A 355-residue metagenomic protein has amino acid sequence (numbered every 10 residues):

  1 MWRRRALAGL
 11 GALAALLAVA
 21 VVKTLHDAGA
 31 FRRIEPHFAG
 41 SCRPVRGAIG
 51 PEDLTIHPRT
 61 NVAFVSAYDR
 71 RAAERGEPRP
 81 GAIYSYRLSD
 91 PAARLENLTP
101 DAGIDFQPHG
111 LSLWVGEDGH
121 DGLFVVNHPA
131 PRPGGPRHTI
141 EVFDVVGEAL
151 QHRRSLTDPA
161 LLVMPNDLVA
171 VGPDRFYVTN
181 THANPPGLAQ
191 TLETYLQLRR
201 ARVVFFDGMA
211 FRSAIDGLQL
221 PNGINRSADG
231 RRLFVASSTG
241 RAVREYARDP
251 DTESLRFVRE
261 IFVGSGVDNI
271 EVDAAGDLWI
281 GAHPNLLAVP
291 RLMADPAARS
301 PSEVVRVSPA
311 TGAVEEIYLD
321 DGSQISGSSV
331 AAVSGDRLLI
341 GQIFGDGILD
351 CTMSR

Functional and structural regions predicted by a protein language model:
A28-G50, A93-N97, G312-D320: A short helix->beta-strand "capping" segment at the edge of beta-propeller domains
R43-A48, L98-I104, S155-L161, S213-Q219 (+2 more regions): Surface loop/turn motifs at the tips and blade-to-blade linkers of beta-strand repeat domains
R43-G81, S326-G327, F344: Beta-strand-rich domains and repeat architectures in extracellular enzymes and scaffolds, especially beta-propellers
P51, D69-A72, G76-E117, G122-P129 (+1 more regions): Blade-loop segments of beta-propeller domains
H57-T60, W114-H120, A170-P173, A228-G230 (+2 more regions): Residue-level detector of Asp-centered blade-edge/turn motifs that repeat once per structural unit in beta-propeller
V65-R79, V125-G134, V178-L198, I280-R299: Short, conserved, GDST-rich strand-edge loop motifs in beta-rich repeat architectures
D101-G172, T179-P186: Asp-box/WD-like beta-propeller blade repeats and closely related beta-sheet repeat scaffolds
V263-I317: Loop/turn-rich, solvent-exposed surfaces of beta-rich toroidal or solenoidal domains
